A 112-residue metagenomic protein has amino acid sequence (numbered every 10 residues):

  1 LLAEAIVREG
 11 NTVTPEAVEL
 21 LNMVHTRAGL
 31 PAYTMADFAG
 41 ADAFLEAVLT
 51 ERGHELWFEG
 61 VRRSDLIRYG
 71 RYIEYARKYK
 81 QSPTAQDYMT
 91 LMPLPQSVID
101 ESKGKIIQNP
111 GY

Functional and structural regions predicted by a protein language model:
L1-Y112: Acidic/polar-rich alpha-helix caps and helix-coil junctions
